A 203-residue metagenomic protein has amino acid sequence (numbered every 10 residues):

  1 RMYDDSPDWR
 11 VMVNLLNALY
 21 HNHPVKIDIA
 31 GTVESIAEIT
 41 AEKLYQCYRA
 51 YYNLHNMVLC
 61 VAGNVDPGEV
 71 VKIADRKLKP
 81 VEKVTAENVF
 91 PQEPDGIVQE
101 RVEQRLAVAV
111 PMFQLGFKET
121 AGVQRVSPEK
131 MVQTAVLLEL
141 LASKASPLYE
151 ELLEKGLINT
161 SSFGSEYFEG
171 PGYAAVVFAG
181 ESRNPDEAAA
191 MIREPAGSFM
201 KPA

Functional and structural regions predicted by a protein language model:
R1-A86, A145, E151-A203: Charge-rich, well-structured scaffold segments of protease-associated domains
A86-P147, E151: His/Glu-based metal-binding/catalytic segments typifying zinc-dependent metallopeptidases
